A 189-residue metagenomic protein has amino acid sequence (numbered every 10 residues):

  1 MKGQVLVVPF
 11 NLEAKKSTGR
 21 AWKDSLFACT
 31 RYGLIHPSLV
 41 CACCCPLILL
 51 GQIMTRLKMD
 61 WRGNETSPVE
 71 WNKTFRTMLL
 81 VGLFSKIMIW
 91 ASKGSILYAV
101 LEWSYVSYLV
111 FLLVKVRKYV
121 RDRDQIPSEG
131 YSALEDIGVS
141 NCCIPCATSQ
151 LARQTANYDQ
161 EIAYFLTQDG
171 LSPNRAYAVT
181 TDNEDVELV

Functional and structural regions predicted by a protein language model:
M1-V189: Intracellular leaflet-associated regions of eukaryotic membrane-associated proteins
